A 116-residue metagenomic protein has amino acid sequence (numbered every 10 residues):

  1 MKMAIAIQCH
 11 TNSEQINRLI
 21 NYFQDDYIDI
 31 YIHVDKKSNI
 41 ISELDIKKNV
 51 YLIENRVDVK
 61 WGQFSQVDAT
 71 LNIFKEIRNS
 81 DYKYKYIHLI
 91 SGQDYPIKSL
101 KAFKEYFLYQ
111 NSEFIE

Functional and structural regions predicted by a protein language model:
M1-E116: ER/Golgi luminal nucleotide-sugar-dependent glycosyltransferases, focusing on the catalytic module
